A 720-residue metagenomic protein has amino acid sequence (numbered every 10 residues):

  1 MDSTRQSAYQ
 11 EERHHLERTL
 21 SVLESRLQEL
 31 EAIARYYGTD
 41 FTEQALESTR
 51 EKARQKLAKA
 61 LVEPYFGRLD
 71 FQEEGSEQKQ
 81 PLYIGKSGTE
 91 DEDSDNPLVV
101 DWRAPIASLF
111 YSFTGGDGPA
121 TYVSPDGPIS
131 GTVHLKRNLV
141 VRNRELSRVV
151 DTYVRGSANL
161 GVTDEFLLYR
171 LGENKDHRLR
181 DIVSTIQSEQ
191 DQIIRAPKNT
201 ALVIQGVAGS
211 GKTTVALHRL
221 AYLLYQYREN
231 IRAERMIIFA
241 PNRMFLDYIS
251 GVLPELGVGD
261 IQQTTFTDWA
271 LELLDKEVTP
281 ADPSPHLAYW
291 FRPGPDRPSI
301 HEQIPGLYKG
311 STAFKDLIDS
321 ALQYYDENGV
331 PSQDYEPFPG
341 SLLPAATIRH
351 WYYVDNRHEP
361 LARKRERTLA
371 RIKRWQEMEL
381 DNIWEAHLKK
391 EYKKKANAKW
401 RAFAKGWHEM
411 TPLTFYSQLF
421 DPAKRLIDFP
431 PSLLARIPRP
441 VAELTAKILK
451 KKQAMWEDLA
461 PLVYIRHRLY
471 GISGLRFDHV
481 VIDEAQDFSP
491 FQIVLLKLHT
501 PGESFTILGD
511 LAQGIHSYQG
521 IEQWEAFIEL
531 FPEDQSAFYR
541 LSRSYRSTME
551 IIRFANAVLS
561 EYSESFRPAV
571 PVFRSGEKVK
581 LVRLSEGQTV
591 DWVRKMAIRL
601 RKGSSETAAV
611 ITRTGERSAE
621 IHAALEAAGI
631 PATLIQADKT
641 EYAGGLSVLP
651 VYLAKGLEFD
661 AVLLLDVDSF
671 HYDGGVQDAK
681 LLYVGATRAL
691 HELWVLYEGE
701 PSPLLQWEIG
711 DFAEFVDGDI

Functional and structural regions predicted by a protein language model:
M1-T19, L23, L30, A34 (+7 more regions): P-loop NTPase Walker
M1-V183, Q187, D191-R195, S702-P703 (+1 more regions): Extended, charged low-complexity regulatory segments
Q55, K59, G172, D176 (+10 more regions): Short, charged/polar micro-motifs that form catalytic or ligand-binding hotspots
R68, V140, R148, V203 (+2 more regions): A structural signal for short, well-ordered beta-strand segments and their strand-loop junctions that often border
F71-E73, I383, T612, Y697: Short beta-strand-to-loop capping motifs
L224-V481, D487-L495, E503, S536: Alpha-helical nucleic-acid-binding subdomain of P-loop helicases immediately C-terminal to the Walker A/P-loop
E229-N230, R243, D247-G259, T264-L271 (+5 more regions): Conserved helicase motor core of SF1/SF2 NTP-dependent helicases
